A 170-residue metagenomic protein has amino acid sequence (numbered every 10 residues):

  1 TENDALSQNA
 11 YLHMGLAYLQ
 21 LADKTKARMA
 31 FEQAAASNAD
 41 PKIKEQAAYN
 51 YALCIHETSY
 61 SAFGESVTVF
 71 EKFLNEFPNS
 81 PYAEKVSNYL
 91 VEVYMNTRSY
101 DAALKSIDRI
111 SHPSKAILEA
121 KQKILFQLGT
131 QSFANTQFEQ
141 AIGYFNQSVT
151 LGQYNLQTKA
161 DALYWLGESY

Functional and structural regions predicted by a protein language model:
T1-Y170: Acidic, polar-rich low-complexity tracts and alpha-helical solenoid repeat scaffolds
